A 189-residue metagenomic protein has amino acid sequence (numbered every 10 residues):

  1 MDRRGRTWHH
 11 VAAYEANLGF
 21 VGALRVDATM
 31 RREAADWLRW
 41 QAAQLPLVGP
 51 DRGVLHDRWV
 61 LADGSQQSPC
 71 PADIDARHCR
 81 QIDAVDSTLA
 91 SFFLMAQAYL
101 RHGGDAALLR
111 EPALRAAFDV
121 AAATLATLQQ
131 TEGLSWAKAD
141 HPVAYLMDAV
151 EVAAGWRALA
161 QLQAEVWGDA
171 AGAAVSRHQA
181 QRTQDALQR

Functional and structural regions predicted by a protein language model:
D2, V60-L61, R189: Acidic/polar residues at beta-strand termini and the immediately following turn/coil
D2-T7, C79, S135-P142: Active-site-adjacent structural elements in folded domains
T7-A126, A149: Aromatic-rich carbohydrate-recognition surfaces in CAZymes
D51-H56, Q130-A137, H141-Y145, E151-R189: Catalytic cores of carbohydrate-active enzymes
